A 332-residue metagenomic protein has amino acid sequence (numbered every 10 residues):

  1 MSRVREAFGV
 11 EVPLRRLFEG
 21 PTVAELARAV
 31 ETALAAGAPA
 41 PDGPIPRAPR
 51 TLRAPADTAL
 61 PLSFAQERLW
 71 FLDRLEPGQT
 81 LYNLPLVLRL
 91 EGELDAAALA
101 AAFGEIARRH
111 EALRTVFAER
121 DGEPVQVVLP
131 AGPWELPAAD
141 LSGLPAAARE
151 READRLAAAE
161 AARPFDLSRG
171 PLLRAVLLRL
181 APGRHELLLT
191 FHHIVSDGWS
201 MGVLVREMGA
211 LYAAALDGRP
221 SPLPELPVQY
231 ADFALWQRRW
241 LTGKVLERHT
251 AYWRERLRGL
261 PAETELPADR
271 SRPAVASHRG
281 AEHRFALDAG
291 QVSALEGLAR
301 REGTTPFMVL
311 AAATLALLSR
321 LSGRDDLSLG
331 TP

Functional and structural regions predicted by a protein language model:
M1-A48, E123-V127, A131, R206 (+1 more regions): Phosphopantetheine-dependent thiolation modules in NRPS/PKS and related acyl-activating systems
R3, P55-P137, L144-W240, K244 (+2 more regions): Acyl-group handoff/entry surfaces in thioester-processing enzymes
E11-A24, D57-L62, E91, H192 (+5 more regions): Glycine-rich loop motifs involved in handling phospho/adenylate chemistry
V12, A97, W199-V203, T304-M308 (+1 more regions): Short, solvent-exposed positions on alpha-helices
F103-E119, E265-P267, L298-P332: Hydrophobic "lid/gating" helix adjacent to the active-site nucleophile that controls access to an acyl-thioester pocket
R279-V292: DNA breakage-rejoining catalytic core of tyrosine-based enzymes
L295: Aromatic/hydrophobic pocket-lining residues that form π-stacking "cages" and hydrophobic walls in ligand
